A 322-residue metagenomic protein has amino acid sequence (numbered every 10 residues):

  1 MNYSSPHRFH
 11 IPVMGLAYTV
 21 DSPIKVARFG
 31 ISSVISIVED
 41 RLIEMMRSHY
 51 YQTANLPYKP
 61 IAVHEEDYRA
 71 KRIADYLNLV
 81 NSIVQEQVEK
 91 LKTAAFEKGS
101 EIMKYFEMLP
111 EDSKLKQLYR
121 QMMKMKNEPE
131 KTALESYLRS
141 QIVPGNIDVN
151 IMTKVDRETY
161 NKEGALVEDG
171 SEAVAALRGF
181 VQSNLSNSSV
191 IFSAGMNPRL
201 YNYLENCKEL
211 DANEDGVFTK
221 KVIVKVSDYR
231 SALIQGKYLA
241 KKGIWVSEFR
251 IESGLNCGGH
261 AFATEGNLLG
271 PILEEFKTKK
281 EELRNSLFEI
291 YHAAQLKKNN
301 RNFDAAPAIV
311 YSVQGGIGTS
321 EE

Functional and structural regions predicted by a protein language model:
M1-L200, L204-L210: Long, compositionally biased, glycine/small-hydrophobic-enriched stretches that function as flexible linkers, tethers
Y51, N55, K59, D156-Y160 (+10 more regions): An almost-null, non-specific background feature that weakly reflects generic protein context rather than any particular
M152-N161, N184-S186, G216-V217, G259-E275: Gly-rich Lys/Arg/Thr-decorated short loops/hinges at beta-loop-alpha junctions or inter-strand turns that position
R178-F180, A212, Q235-K241: A generic local secondary-structure boundary/capping motif
Q182, E214-G216, F303-A305: A generic structural signal for short, solvent-exposed coil/turn residues that cap or connect secondary-structure
A212-I223: Basic, amphipathic N-terminal segments that precede the first structured/catalytic domain
K221-E322: Glycine-rich phosphate/ribose-binding loops and adjacent secondary-structure elements that form binding surfaces
